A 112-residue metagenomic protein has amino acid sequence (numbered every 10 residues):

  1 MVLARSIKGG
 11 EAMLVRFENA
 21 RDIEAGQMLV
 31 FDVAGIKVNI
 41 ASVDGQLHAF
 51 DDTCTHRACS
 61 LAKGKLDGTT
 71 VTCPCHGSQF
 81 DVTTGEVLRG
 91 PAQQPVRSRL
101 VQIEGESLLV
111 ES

Functional and structural regions predicted by a protein language model:
V2-G68, D81-V82, E86, P95-S112: N-terminal pre-ligand scaffold of iron-sulfur
R57, C75-H76: Short Cys/His-rich metal-coordination motifs, predominantly Zn2+-binding knuckles/fingers
T70-T72: Short loop/turn motifs at secondary-structure junctions and domain boundaries
P74-C75, Q93: Short secondary-structure transition/capping segments
G90: Short glycine/proline-centered loop/turn elements that form peptide/ligand docking sites
